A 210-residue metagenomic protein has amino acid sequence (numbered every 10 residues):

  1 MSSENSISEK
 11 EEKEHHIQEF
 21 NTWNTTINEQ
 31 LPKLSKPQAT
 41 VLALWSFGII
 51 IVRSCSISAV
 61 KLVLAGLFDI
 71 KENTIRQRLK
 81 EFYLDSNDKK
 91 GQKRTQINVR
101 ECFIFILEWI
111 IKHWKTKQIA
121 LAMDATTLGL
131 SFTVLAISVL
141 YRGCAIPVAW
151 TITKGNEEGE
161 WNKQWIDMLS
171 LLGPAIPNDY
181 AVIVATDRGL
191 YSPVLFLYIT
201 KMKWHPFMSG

Functional and structural regions predicted by a protein language model:
S2-G210: Conserved, well-structured functional cores that handle cations and Mg-NTP chemistry
